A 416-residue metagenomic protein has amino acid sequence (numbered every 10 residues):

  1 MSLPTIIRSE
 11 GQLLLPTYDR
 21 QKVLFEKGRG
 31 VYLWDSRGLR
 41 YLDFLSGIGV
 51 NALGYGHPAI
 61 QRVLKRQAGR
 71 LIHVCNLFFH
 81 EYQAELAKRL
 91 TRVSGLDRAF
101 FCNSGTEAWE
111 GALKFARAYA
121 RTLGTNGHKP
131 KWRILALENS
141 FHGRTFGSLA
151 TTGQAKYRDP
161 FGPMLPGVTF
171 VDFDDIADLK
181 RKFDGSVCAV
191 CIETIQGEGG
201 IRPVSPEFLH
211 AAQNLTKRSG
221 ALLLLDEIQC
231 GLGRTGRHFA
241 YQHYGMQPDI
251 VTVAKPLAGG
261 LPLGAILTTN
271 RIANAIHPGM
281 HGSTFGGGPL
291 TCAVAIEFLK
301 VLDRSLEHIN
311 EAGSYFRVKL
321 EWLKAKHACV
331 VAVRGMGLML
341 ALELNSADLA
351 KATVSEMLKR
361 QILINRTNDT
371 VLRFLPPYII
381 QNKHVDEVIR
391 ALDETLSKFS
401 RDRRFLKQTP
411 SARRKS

Functional and structural regions predicted by a protein language model:
M1-S416: Conserved N-terminal phosphate-binding loop of PLP-dependent enzymes in the Aspartate aminotransferase
